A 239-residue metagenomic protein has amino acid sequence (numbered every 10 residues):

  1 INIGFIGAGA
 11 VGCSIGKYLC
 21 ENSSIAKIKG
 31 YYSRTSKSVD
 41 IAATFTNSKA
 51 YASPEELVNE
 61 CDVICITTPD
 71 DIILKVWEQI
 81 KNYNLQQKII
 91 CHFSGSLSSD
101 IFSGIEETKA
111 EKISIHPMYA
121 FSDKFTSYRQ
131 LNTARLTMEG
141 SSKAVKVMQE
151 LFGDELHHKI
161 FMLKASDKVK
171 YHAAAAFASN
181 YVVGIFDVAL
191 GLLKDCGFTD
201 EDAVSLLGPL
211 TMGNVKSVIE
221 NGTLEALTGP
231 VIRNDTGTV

Functional and structural regions predicted by a protein language model:
I1, K88, A134: Nucleotide donor/acceptor-binding cores
I1-E56: NAD(P)+-binding Rossmann beta1-loop-alpha1 motif at the extreme N-terminus of oxidoreductases
I28-S33, I90-F93, L136-E139: Short, hydrophobic beta-strand segments that form beta-sheet elements in well-ordered domains
S38-F45, E107-K109, T126-I219: Internal alpha-helical scaffold of NAD(P)-dependent oxidoreductase catalytic cores
V39, I73-L74, S98-F102, V145-K146 (+1 more regions): Short, well-ordered alpha-helical microsegments
T46-T126: Rossmann-like NAD(P)(H) cofactor-binding subdomain of soluble oxidoreductases
N214-V239: Interdomain hinge/lid region at the active-site interface of Rossmann-like NAD(P)-dependent oxidoreductases
